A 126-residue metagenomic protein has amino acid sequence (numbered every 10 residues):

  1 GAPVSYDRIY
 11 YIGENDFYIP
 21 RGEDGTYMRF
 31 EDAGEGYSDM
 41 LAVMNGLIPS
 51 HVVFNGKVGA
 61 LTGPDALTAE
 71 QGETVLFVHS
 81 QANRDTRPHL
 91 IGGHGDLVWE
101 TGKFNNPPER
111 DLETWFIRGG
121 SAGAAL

Functional and structural regions predicted by a protein language model:
G1-L126: Copper-binding active sites and cupredoxin-like electron-transfer domains, recognizing His/Cys-rich ligand loops
